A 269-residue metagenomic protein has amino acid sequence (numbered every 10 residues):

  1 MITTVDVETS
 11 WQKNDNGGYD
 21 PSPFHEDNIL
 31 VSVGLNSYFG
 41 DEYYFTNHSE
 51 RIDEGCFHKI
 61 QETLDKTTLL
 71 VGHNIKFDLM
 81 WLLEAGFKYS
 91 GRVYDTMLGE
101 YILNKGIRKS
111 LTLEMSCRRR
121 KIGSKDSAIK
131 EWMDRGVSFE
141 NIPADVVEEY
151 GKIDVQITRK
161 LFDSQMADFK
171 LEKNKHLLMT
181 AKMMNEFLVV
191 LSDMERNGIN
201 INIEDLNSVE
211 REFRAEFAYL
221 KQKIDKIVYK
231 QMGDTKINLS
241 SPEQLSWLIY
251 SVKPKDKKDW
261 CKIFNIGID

Functional and structural regions predicted by a protein language model:
M1-T9, K13-D15, D27-G34, M133-D269: Conserved "right-hand" nucleotidyltransferase catalytic core of DNA-directed polymerases
Q12-N16, Y44-N47: Cytochrome P450 core scaffold surrounding the K-helix E-X-X-R motif and the conserved "meander" helix-loop region
P21-D27: Short consensus segments that form the blades of beta-propeller domains, in both extracellular/periplasmic
N28-L35, F39-L171, M183, L191: Active-site-proximal helix-loop-helix substrate-binding element of RNase H-like nuclease domains
